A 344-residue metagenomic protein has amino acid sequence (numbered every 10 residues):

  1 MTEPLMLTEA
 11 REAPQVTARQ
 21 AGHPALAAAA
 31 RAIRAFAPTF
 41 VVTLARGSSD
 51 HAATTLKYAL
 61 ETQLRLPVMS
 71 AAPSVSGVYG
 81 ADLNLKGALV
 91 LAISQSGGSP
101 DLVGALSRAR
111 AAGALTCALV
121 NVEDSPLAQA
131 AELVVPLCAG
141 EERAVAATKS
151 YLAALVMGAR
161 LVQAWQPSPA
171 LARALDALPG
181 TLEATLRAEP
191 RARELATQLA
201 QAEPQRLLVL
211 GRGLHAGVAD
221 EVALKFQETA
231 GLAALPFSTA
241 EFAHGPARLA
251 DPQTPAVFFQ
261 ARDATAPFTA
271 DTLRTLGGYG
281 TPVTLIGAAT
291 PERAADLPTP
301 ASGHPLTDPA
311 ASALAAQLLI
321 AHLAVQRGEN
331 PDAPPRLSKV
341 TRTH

Functional and structural regions predicted by a protein language model:
T2-T39, L133-L137, E141-P255, R327-H344: Active-site phosphate/pyrophosphate-binding segments
A27, R34-G180, R212, A247 (+3 more regions): Glycine-rich phosphate-binding loops that contact phosphosugars or nucleotide phosphates
V222, A270-T272, A311-S312, P335: Composition- and surface-driven signal marking solvent-exposed, interaction-prone regions in large proteins
G303-H344: Generic C-terminus detector
